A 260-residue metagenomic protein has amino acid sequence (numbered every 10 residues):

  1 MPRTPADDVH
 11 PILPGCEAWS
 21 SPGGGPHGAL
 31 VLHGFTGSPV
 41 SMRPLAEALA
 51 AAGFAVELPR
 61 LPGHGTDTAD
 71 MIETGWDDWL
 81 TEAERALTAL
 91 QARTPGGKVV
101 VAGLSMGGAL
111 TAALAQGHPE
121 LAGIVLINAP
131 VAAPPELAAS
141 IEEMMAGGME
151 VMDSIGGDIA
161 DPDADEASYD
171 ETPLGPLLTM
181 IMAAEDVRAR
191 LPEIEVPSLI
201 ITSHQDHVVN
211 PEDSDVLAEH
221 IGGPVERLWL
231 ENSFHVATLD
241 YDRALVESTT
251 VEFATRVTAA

Functional and structural regions predicted by a protein language model:
H10-D67: Short, surface-exposed "cap/lid" segments of acyl-processing enzymes
L45, V196, N210-E219: Short alpha-helix in the alpha/beta-hydrolase fold that links the catalytic acid
A55-E57, D215, E219-V236: Catalytic histidine neighborhood in serine/cysteine hydrolases with alpha/beta-hydrolase-type architecture
D67-T94, K98-V100: Catalytic nucleophile-loop/oxyanion-hole region of alpha/beta-hydrolase and closely related hydrolase-like folds
G103-G107, T111: Gly/Ala-rich beta-loop-alpha elbow adjacent to hydrolase catalytic centers
V125-P135: Active-site nucleophile loop of the alpha/beta-hydrolase fold
E193-I194, I200-T202, D206: Short beta-strand/loop motif that positions the catalytic acidic residue of the alpha/beta-hydrolase fold
N232-A260: Catalytic active-site module of serine/aspartate enzymes centered on a nucleophile-bearing elbow/loop
